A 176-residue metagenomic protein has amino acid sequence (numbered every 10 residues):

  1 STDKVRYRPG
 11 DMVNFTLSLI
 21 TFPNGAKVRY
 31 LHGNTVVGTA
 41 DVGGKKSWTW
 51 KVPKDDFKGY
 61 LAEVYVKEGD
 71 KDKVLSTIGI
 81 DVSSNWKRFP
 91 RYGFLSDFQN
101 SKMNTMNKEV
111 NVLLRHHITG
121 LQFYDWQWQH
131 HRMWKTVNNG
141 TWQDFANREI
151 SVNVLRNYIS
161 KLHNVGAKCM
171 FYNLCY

Functional and structural regions predicted by a protein language model:
S1-N85: Beta-strand-enriched, solvent-exposed domains that form extended recognition/catalytic surfaces
G38-A40, A62, G93, G120 (+1 more regions): Small side chains
L75-G120, Y124-W128: An acidic-aromatic substrate-binding cleft motif
E109-R156, A167, Y176: Aromatic-lined carbohydrate-binding/catalytic grooves of carbohydrate-active enzymes
